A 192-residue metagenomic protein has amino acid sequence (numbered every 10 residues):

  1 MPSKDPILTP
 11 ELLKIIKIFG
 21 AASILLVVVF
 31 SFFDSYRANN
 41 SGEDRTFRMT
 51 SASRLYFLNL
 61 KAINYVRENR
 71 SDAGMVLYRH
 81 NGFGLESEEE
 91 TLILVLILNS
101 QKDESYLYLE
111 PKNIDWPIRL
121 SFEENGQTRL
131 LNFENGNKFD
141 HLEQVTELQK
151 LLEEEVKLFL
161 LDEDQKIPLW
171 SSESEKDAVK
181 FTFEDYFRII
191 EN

Functional and structural regions predicted by a protein language model:
P2-E143, E147, L161-N192: A generic "folded-domain core" signal
L152-E163: Short, aromatic- and glycine-rich surface loops/edge beta-strands on solvent-exposed regions
